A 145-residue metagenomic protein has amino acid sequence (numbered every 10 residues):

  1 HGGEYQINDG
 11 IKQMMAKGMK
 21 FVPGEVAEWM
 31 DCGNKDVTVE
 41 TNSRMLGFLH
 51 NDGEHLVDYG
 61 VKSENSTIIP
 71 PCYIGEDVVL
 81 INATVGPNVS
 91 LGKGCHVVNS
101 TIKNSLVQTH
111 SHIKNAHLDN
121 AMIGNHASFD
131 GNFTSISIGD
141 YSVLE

Functional and structural regions predicted by a protein language model:
H1-G47: Catalytic-core segments of class I nucleotidyltransferases/pyrophosphorylases that form NMP-activated intermediates
F21-C32, R44-E54, G75-N82, I138-Y141: Short, Lys/Arg-enriched charge-dense amphipathic segments
N34-P71: Internal anion-binding site segments
L56-E145: Structural signal for interior beta-strand "rungs" in well-ordered beta-sheet cores of soluble enzyme domains
